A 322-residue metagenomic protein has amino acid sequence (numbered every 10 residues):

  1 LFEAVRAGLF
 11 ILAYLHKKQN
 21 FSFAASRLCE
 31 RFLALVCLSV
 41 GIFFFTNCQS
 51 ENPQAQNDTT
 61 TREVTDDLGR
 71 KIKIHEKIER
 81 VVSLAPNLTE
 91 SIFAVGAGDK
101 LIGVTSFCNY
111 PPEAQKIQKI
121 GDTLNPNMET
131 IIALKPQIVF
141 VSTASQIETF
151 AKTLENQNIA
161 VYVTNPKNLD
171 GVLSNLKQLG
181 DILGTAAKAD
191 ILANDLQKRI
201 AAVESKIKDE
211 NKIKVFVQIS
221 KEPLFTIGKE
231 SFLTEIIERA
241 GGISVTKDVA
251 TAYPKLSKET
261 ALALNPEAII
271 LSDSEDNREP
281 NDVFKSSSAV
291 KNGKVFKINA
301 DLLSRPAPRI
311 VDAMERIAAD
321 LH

Functional and structural regions predicted by a protein language model:
L1-Q19, S26-C29, V36-V40: Short, low-complexity, charge-dense intrinsically disordered segments
Q49-E51: Bacterial signal peptide processing site
D67-G69, I120-E129, V249-K258: Short helix-initiation/N-cap motifs at beta->coil->alpha
R70-K71, Q137-I138, E148-E222, T246-D248 (+1 more regions): Extracytoplasmic substrate-binding proteins
R80-L134, I138-T143, V245: A short, structured surface patch at a secondary-structure boundary
T105, E230-Y253, K297: His/Asp/Glu-enriched short active-site or ligand-binding loop at hydrolase and phosphoryl-transfer sites
M128-V141, S257-L271: Proline-aspartate-enriched helix->loop->beta-strand connector
